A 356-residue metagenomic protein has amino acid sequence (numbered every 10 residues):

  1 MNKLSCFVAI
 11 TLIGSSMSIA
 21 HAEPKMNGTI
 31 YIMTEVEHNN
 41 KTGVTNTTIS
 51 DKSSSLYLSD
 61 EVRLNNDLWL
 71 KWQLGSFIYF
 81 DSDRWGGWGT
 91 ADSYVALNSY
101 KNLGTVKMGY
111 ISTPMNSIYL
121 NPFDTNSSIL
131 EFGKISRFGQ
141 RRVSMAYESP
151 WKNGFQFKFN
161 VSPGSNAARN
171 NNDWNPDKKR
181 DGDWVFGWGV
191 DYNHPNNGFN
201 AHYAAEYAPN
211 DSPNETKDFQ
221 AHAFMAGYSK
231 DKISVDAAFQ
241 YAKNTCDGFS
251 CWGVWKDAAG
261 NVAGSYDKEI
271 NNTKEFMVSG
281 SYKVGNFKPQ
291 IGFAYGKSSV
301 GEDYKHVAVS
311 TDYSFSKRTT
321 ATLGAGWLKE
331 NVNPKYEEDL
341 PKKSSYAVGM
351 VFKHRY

Functional and structural regions predicted by a protein language model:
E23-V36, V44-N166, G182, D191-P195: Outer membrane beta-barrel
P24, N66-L70, N102-V106, G154-F157 (+5 more regions): Repeated loop/turn-to-beta-strand initiation elements of outer-membrane beta-barrel proteins
I30-V36, W72-S76, M108-Y110, F159-P163 (+7 more regions): Transmembrane beta-barrel strands of outer-membrane/channel proteins
T34-T42, I78-S82, P114-I118, S165-R169 (+7 more regions): Gram-negative outer-membrane beta-barrel proteins
Y57-S59, Y94-N98, A146-E148, G189-D191 (+4 more regions): Outer-membrane beta-barrel architecture
F80-W85, Y110, R137-V143, R180-G182 (+4 more regions): Solvent-exposed loop/turn segments connecting transmembrane beta-strands in outer-membrane beta-barrel proteins
D183, G187-A308: Detector for outer-membrane/organellar transmembrane beta-barrel domains, recognizing the amphipathic beta-strand
K343-Y356: Outer-membrane beta-barrel "beta-signal"
